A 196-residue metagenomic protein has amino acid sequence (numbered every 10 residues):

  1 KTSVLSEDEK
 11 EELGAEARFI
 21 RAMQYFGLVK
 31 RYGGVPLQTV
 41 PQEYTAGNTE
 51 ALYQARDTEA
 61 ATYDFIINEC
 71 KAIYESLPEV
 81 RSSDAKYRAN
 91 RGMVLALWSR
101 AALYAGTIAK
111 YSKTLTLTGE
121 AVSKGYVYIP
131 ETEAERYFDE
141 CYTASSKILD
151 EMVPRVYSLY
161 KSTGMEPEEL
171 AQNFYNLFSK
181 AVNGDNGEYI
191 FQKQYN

Functional and structural regions predicted by a protein language model:
K1-Y32, T49-K86: Conserved, well-structured interaction surfaces
G14, R21, L28, R91 (+2 more regions): Structural register within alpha-helical repeat arrays
Y25, Q38, D84-A96: Aromatic-lined, polymer-binding surfaces characteristic of secreted/periplasmic polysaccharide-degrading enzymes
R31, A46, I108: Flexible, glycine-rich phosphate/dinucleotide-binding loops and adjacent beta-alpha linkers at cofactor/substrate
V35, T39, Y63, R91-G92 (+1 more regions): An aromatic- and glycine-enriched ligand-binding surface/loop that stacks and positions planar moieties
P41-Y44, R81, Y195: Short, flexible loop/turn elements at secondary-structure junctions
E43-A51, A121-G125: Short glycine/proline- and charge-enriched loop/turn segments that cap or connect secondary-structure elements
